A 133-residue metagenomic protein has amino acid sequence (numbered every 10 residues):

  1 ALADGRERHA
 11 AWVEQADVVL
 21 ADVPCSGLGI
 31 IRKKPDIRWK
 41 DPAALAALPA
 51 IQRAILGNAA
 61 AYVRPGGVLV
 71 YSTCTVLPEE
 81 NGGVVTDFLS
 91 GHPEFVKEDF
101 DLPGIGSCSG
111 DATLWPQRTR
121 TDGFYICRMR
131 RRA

Functional and structural regions predicted by a protein language model:
A1-A133: S-adenosylmethionine
